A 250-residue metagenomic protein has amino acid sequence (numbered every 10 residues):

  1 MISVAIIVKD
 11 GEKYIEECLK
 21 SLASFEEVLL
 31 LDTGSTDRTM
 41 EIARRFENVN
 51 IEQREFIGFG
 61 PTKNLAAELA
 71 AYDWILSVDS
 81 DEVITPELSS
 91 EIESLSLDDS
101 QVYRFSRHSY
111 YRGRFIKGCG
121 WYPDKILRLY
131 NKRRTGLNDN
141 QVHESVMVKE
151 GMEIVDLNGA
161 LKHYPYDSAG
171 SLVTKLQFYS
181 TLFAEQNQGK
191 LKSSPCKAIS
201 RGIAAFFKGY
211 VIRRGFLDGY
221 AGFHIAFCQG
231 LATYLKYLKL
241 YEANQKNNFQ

Functional and structural regions predicted by a protein language model:
M1-S3, E27: Cell-envelope/extracellular polymer assembly enzymes that use nucleotide-activated donors
I2, V49-N50, S100: Short, conserved active-site loop motifs that form the nucleotide-linked donor/cofactor pocket
I6-S24: Short, well-formed alpha-helical segments that are part of the catalytic scaffolds of diverse glycosyltransferases
Y14-E16, D37-R45, E87-L88: Acidic helix N-cap motif at the loop->helix transition within catalytic regions of sugar-transfer enzymes
S21, D32-I42, D79: A conserved acidic beta->alpha catalytic loop
T33, R54-F56, Y72, D79-E82 (+2 more regions): Short acidic donor-binding/metal-coordinating loop in glycosyltransferase active sites
M40-L69: Conserved donor nucleotide-binding strand/loop of the catalytic core
G60-A67, W74, T85-K246: Catalytic-site signature of metal-activated, phosphate-bearing donor transferases, centered on the GT-A/GT-A-like
